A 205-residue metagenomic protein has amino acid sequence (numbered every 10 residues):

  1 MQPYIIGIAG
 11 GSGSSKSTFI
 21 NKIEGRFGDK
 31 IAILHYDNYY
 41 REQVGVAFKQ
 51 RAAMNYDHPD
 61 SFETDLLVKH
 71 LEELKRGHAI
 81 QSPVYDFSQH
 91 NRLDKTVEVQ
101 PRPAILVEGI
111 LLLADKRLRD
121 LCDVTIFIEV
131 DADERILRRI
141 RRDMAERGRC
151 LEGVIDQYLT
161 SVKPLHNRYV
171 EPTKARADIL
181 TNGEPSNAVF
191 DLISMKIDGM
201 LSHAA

Functional and structural regions predicted by a protein language model:
I5-G7: Short hydrophobic/aromatic beta-strand immediately N-terminal to the Walker A/P-loop
G11: P-loop (Walker A) phosphate-binding loop of NTP-binding proteins
K16: Conserved lysine of the Walker
F19: Hydrophobic positions on the alpha1 helix immediately C-terminal to the Walker A/P-loop
G25-I33: Post-Walker A helix-loop "phosphate-sensing" segment adjacent to the P-loop in P-loop NTPases
A32, R41, G45-Q89: Conserved nucleotide-sensing/catalytic segment adjacent to the nucleotide-binding pocket in NTP-handling enzymes
L93-R147: ATP-dependent NMP and nucleoside kinases share a basic, alpha-helical "lid"
Q100-P101, R141-M144, K163-A205: NTP-dependent small-molecule kinase module
